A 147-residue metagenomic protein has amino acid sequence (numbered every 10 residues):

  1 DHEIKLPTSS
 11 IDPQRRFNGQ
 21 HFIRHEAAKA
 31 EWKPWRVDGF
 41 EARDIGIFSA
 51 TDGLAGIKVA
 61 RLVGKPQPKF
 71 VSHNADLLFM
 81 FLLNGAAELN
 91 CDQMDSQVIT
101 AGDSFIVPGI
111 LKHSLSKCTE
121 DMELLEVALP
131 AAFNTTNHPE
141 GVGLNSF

Functional and structural regions predicted by a protein language model:
D1-V63, T135-F147: A short, N-terminal "cap"/entry segment at the start of jelly-roll beta-barrel domains of the cupin/DSBH fold
K29, A42-D44, I57-V59, F79 (+3 more regions): Conserved hydrophobic/aromatic beta-strand scaffold that supports enzyme active sites
S49, M122, A131: Residue-level detector of flexible, active-site-proximal loop/helix-junction positions within diverse enzyme catalytic
A50-D52, M94, E120: Short strand-connecting beta-turns/loops that link adjacent beta-strands
V59-G64, S72-N90, V127-P130: Short, conserved beta-strand element in jelly-roll/cupin
C91-K112: Short acidic-glycine-tyrosine-enriched beta hairpin
S116-C118: Asparagine-centered strand-capping/turn motif at beta-strand->loop junctions
